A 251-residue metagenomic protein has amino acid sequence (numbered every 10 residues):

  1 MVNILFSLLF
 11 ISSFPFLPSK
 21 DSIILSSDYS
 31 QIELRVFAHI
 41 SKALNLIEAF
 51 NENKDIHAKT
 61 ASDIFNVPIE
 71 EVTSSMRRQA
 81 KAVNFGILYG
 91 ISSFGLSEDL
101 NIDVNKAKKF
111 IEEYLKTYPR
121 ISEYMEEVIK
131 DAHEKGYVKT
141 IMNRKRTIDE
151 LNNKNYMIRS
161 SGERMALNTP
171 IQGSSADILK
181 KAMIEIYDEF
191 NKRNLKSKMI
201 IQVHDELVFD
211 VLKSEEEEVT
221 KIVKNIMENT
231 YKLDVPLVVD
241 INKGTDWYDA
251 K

Functional and structural regions predicted by a protein language model:
M1-K251: Conserved catalytic core of nucleotide polymerization and phosphodiester-bond processing enzymes
